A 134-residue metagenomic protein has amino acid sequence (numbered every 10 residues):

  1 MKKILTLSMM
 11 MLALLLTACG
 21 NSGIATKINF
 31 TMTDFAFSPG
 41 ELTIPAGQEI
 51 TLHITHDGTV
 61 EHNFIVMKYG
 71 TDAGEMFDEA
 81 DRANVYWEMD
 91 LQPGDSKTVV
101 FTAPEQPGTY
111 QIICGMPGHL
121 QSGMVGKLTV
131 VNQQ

Functional and structural regions predicted by a protein language model:
M1-I4: Positively charged n-region of N-terminal signal peptides that target proteins for export
L15-A18: C-terminal motif of bacterial Sec signal peptides marking the signal peptidase cleavage site
G20-S22: Bacterial signal peptide processing site
I24-I50: N-terminal edge beta-strand
A36, M89-Q134: Extracellular/periplasmic metallocenter environments
G40-I65, K97-Q106, Y110, V130-N132: Beta-strand cores of secreted/periplasmic/IMS beta-sandwich domains, seen most often in copper-related folds
G70-E79: Short aromatic-acidic-glycine turn motif
D81-E88: Solvent-exposed serine/threonine-rich low-complexity stretches and specific carbohydrate-binding patches
